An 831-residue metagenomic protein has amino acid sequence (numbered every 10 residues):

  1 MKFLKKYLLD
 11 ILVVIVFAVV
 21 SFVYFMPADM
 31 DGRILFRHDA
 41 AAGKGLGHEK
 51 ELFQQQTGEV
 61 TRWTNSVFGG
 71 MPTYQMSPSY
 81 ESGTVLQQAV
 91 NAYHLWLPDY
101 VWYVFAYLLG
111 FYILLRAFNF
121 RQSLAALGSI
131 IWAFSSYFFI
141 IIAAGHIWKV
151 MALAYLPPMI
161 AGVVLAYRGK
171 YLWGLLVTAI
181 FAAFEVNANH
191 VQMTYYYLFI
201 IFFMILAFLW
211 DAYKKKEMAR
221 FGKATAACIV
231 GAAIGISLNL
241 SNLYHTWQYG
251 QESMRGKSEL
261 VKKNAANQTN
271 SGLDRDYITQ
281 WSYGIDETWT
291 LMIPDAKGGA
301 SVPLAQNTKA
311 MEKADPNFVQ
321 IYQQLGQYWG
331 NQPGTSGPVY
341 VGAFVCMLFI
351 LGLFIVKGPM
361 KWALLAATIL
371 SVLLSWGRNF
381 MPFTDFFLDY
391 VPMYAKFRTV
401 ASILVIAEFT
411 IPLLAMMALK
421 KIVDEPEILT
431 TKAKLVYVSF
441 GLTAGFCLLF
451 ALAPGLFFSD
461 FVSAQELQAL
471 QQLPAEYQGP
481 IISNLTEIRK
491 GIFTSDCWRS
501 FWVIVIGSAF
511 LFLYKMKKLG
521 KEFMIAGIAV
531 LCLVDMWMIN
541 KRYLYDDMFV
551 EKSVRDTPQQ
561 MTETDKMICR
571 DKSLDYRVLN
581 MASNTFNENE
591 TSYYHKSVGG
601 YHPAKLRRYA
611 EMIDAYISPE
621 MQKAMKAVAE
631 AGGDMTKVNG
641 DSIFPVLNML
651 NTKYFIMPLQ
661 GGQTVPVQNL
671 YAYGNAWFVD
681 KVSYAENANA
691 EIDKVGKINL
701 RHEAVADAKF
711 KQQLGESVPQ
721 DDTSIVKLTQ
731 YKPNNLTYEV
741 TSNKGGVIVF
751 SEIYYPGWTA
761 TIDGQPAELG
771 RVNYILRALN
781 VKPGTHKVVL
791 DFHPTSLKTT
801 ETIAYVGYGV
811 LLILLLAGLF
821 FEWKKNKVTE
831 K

Functional and structural regions predicted by a protein language model:
D10-L46, G231-H245, L370-L374, F446-A451 (+1 more regions): Transmembrane signal-anchor helices characteristic of membrane glycosylation enzymes that use polyprenol
A18-L114, F118, I130-L153, N267-V341 (+3 more regions): Membrane-interface coil-to-helix junctions
M30-A42, T246-K262, R542-T562: Alpha-helical transmembrane signal-anchor/signal-peptide segments
Q54, E59, N65-P72, P78-S79 (+8 more regions): Extracytoplasmic/lumenal acceptor-recognition loop(s) of multi-pass membrane glycoenzymes
L97-F111, G337-G352, A407-M416, R499-G507: Hydrophobic alpha-helical transmembrane segments
S129, G145-A154, A166-A183, V191-M193 (+3 more regions): Contiguous transmembrane helix-bundle modules in multi-pass membrane proteins
K223-Y283: Polar, glycine-rich mid-to-C-terminal structural blocks that act as macromolecule-binding/assembly scaffolds
M347, K653, G662, H702-K831: Active-site-proximal, structured, solvent-exposed surfaces of multi-pass membrane proteins that position macromolecular
